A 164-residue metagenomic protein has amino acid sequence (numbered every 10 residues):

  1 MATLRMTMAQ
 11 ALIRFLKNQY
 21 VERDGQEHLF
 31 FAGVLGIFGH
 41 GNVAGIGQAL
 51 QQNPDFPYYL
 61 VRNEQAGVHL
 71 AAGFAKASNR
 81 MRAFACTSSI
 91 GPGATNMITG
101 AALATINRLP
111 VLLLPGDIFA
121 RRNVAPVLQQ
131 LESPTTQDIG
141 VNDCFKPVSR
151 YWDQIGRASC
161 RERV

Functional and structural regions predicted by a protein language model:
A2-R163: N-terminal alpha/beta PP-like core and its mobile active-site loop of ThDP/TPP-dependent enzymes
